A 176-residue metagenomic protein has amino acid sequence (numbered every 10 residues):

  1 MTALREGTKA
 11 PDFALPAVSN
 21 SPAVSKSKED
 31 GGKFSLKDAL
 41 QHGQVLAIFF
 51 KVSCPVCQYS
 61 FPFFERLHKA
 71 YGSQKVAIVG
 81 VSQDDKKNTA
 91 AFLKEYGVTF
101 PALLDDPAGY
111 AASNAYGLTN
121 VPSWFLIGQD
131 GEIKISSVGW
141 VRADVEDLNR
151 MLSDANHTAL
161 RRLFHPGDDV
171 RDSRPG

Functional and structural regions predicted by a protein language model:
F13-V45: A short beta-strand-turn-helix
S35-Q58, F64: Short active-site neighborhood of thiol/selenol oxidoreductases, capturing the structured segment around
Q58-Y96, G109-A112: Structural microenvironment flanking redox-active thiols in thiol-disulfide oxidoreductases
E95-F125: Short, internal strand/loop/helix patches that form the active-site neighborhood or redox-interaction surface
Q129-G176: Thiol-/selenol-based redox modules, centered on thioredoxin-like and closely related oxidoreductase domains
